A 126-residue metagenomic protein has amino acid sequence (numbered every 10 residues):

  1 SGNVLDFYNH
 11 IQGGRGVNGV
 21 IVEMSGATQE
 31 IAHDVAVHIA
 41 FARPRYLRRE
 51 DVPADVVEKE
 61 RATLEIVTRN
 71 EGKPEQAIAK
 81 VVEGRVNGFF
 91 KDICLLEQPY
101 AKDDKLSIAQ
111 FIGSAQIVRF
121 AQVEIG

Functional and structural regions predicted by a protein language model:
S1-G126: N-terminal assembly/interaction segments in proteins that build large macromolecular machines
